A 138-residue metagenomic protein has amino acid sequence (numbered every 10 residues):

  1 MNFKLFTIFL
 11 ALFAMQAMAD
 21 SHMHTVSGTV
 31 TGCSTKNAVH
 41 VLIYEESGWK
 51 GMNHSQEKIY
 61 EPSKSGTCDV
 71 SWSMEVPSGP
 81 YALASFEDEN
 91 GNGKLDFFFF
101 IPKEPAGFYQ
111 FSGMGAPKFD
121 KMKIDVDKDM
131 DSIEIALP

Functional and structural regions predicted by a protein language model:
N2-F9: Sec-dependent signal peptide recognition, specifically the positively charged N-region followed immediately by
A14-Q16: N-terminal signal peptide c-region/cleavage motif recognized by signal peptidases
H24-G32: A short, amphipathic beta-strand motif
S34-G51: Short, ordered, surface-exposed loop/turn motifs in non-cytosolic proteins
D69-V76: Exposed aromatic-hydrophobic patches
G79-S85: A short tyrosine-centered beta-strand micro-motif
N90-F97: Acidic, glycine-anchored loop motifs typical of Ca2+
P105-P138: Extracellular beta-sheet/turn segments enriched in Thr/Pro/Gly and aliphatic residues
